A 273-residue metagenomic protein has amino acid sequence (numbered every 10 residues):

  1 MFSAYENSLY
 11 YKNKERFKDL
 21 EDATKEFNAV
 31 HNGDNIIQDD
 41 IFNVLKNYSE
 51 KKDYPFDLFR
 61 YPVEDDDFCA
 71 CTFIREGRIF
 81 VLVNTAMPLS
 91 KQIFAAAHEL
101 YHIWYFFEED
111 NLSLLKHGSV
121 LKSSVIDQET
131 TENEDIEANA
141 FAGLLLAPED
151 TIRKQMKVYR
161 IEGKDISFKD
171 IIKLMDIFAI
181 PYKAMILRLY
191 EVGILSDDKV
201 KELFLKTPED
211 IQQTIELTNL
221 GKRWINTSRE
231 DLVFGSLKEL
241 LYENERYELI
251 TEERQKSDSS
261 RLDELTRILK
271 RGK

Functional and structural regions predicted by a protein language model:
M1-K273: Active-site hotspot residues in diverse enzymes, especially metal/ion-binding acidic/histidine motifs
